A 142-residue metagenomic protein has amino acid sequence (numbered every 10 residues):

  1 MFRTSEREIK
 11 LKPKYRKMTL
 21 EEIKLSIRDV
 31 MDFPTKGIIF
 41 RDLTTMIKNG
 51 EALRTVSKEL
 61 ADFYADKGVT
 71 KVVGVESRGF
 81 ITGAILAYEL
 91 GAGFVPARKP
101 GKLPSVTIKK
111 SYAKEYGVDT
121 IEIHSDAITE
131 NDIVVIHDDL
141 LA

Functional and structural regions predicted by a protein language model:
M1-A142: PRPP-associated nucleotide enzymes
